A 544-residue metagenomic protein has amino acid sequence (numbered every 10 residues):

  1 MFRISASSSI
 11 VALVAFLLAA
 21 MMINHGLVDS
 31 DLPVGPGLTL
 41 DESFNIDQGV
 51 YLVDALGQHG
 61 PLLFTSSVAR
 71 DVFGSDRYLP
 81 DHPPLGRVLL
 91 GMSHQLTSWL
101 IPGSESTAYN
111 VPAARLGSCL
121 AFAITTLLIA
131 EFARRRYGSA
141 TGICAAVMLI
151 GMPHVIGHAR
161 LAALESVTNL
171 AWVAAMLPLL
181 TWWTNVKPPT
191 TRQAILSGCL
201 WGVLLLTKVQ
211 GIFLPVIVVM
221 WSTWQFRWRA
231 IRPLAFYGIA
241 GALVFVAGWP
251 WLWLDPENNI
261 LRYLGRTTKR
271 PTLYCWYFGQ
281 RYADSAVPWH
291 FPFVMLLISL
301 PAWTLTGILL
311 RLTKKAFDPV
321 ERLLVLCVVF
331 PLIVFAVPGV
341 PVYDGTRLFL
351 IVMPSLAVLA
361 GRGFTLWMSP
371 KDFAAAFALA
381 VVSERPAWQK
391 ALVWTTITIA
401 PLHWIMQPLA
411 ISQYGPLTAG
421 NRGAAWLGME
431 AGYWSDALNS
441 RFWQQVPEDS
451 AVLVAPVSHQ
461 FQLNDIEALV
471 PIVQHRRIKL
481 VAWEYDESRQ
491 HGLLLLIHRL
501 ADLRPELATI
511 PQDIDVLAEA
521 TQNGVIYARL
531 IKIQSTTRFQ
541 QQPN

Functional and structural regions predicted by a protein language model:
S5-E42, V50, G57-H59, V68-V72 (+4 more regions): Transmembrane signal-anchor helices characteristic of membrane glycosylation enzymes that use polyprenol
M22-P36, G86, P250-W253, N259-T267 (+2 more regions): Catalytic lumenal/periplasmic loop and adjoining terminal transmembrane helix of membrane glycan-assembly enzymes
T39, H154-T168: Short acidic/glycine- and proline-prone juxtamembrane loop motifs at membrane-interface regions of multi-pass membrane
N45-Q58, H82, V88, V203 (+5 more regions): Transmembrane-lumen/periplasm boundary regions of multi-pass, lipid-linked membrane glycan transferases
P112, L116-Y137, A174, P178: Transmembrane-helix motifs of polytopic, lipid-linked glycan transferases
R136, A140, A175-L196: Membrane-interface transmembrane helices that cradle and orient dolichyl/undecaprenyl
A145-I150, G157, L177, W201 (+2 more regions): Short helix- or helix-capping micro-motifs that position conserved polar/aromatic residues at function-defining sites
L196, Q210-W224, W303-I308, A360 (+1 more regions): Transmembrane-embedded, aromatic-rich helix segments that form part of the hydrophobic channel/pocket engaging
